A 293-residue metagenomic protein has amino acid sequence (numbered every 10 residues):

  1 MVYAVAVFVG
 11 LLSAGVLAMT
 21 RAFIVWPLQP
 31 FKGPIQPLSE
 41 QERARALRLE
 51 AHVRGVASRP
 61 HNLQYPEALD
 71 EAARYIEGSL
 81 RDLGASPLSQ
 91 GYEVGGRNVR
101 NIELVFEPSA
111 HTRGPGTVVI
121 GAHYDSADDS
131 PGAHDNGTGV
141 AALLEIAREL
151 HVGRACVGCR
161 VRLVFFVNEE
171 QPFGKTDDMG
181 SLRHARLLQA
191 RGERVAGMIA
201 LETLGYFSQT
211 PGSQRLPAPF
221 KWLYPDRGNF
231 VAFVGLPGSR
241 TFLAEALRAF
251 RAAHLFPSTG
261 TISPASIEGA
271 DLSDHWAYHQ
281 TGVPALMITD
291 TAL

Functional and structural regions predicted by a protein language model:
Y3-A22: Hydrophobic membrane-insertion alpha-helices, especially the h-region of bacterial N-terminal signal peptides
M19-L69, D125: N-terminal capping segment at the start of a domain
E40, A51-S109, T259: A non-catalytic alpha/beta surface segment that caps or lines the substrate-entry region of metallo-dependent hydrolase
R48-A51, G55, E71-D82, P87 (+7 more regions): Extracytoplasmic/secreted proteins, especially bacterial periplasmic and envelope-associated proteins
L63, E93-G95, A110-H111, Y124-D128 (+5 more regions): Solvent-exposed loop/turn segments at secondary-structure junctions within structured extracellular/periplasmic domains
E103, V118-G121, R162-F165, A196-E202 (+1 more regions): Structural recognition of the beta-strand scaffold that forms the well-ordered cores of secreted hydrolase catalytic
A127-A244: Acidic/histidine-rich catalytic neighborhood of metal-dependent amide-processing enzymes
L204-L293: Active-site-adjacent substrate-binding region of metalloamidase/peptidase-like peptide-processing proteins
